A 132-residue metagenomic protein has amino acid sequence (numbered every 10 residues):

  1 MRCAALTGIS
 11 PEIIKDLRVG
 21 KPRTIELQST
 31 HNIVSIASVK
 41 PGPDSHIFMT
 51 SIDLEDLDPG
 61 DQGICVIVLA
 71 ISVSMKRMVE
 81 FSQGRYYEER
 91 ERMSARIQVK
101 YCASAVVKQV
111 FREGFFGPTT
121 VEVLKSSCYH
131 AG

Functional and structural regions predicted by a protein language model:
M1-P41: Compositionally biased, charged N-terminal/linker segments
M1-R2, P43-H46, S94: Short, surface-exposed beta-edge/turn micro-motifs
R23, S45-I47, G63: Generic structural signal for buried aliphatic residues
V34-D58: Short coil-to-beta transition motif at edge beta-strands of beta-rich domains
I47-M49, V66-V68, I97-Y101: Hydrophobic beta-strand residues in large extracellular and virion-surface proteins
L54-E55, I71, M75-V79: Amphipathic alpha-helical interaction segments
P59-S74: Short beta-strand-centered aromatic/proline hotspots
R77-G132: Contiguous surface segments at macromolecular interaction interfaces
